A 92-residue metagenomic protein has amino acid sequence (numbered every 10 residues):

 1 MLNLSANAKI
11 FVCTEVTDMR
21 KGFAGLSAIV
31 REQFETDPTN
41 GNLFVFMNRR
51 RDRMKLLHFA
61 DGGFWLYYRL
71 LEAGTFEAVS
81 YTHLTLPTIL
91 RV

Functional and structural regions predicted by a protein language model:
M1-R20: Predominantly extracellular/luminal regions of secreted and cell-surface proteins, especially disulfide-bonded
G22-F23, E32, T36: N-terminal intrinsically disordered, cationic/polar leader segments that include organellar targeting peptides
P38-R51, F64: Conserved interaction-surface patches within small, structured recognition/assembly domains
A60-E77: Compact nucleic-acid interaction/catalytic patches
T82-T88: Conserved small/polar residues in nucleotide/adenosyl-binding loops
